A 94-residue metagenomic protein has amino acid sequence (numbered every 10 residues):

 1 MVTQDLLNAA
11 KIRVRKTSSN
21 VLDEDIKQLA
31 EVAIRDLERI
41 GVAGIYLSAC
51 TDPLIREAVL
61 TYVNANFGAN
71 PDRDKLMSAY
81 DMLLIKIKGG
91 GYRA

Functional and structural regions predicted by a protein language model:
M1-A94: Divalent metal-cofactor coordination and adjacent catalytic microenvironments
